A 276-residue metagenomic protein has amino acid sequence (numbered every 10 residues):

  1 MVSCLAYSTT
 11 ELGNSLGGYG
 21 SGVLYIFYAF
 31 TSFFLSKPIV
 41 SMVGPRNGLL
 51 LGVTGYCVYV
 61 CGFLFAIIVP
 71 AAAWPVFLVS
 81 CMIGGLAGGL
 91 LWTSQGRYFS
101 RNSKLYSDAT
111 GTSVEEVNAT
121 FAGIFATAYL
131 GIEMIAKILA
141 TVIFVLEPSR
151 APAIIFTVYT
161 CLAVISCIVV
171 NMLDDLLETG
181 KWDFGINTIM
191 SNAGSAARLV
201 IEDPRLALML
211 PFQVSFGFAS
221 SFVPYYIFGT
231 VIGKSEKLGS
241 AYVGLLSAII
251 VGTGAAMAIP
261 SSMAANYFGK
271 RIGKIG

Functional and structural regions predicted by a protein language model:
M1-L5, A136-K137, P204-S247: Extracytoplasmic gate region of multi-pass secondary transporters
S3-Y7, G88-A109, V223-I227, V231: Intracellular juxtamembrane helix-capping segments at the cytosolic ends of symmetry-related transmembrane helices
G13-I26, V114-T127, I227-T253, R271-G276: Loop-to-transmembrane helix entry
Y19-S41, T54-Y59, W92, T127 (+2 more regions): Central cavity-lining transmembrane alpha-helices of secondary-active solute carriers, predominantly the Major
S41-G55, R150, A265-G276: Cytoplasmic membrane-interface "Motif A"-like loop-to-helix N-cap segments of 12-TM Major Facilitator Superfamily
Y59, P70-S94, Y98, P211-S215: Hydrophobic core of transmembrane alpha-helices in multi-pass small-molecule transporters, especially MFS/SLC-type
A128-Y129, P152-M172: Symmetry-related core transmembrane helices of the 12-TM Major Facilitator Superfamily/SLC fold
T179-M209: Juxtamembrane intracellular "pre-TM" segments in multi-pass secondary transporters
